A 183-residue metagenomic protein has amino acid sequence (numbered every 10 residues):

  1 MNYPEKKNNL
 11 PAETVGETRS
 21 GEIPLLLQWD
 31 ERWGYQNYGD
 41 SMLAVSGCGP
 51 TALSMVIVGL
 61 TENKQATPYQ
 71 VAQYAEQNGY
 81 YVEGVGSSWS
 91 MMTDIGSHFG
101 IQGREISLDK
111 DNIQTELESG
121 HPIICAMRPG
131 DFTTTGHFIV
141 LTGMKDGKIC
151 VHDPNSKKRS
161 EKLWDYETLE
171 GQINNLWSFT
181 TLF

Functional and structural regions predicted by a protein language model:
M1-S20, M144-F183: Noncatalytic regulatory segments and standalone regulatory/sensor domains
M1-Y80: Active-site-adjacent structural segments surrounding the nucleophilic cysteine of cysteine proteases and isopeptidases
D40-G49, N63, G84-S88, T133 (+2 more regions): Extracytoplasmic/periplasmic, Sec-exported soluble proteins
G49-I57, P68, A72, W89 (+5 more regions): Extracytoplasmic/secreted envelope proteins and their assembly/folding machinery, especially bacterial periplasmic
S54, P129, N155: Residue-level signal for short, function-critical loop segments
A66, A72-L108: Mid-length scaffold segments of soluble, non-membrane domains
Y74, N78, E116, L169-Q172: Residues that form generic nucleotide/phosphate-binding pockets
Q102-C150, F183: Active-site-adjacent substructure of cysteine-protease-like catalytic cores
